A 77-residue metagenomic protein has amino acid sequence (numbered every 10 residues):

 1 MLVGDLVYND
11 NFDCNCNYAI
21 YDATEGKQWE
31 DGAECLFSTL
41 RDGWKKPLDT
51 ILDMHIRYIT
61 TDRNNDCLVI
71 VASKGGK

Functional and structural regions predicted by a protein language model:
M1-V3: Short, structural beta-strand-to-alpha-helix junction motif
C14-G75: Acidic, low-complexity, intrinsically disordered interaction modules
